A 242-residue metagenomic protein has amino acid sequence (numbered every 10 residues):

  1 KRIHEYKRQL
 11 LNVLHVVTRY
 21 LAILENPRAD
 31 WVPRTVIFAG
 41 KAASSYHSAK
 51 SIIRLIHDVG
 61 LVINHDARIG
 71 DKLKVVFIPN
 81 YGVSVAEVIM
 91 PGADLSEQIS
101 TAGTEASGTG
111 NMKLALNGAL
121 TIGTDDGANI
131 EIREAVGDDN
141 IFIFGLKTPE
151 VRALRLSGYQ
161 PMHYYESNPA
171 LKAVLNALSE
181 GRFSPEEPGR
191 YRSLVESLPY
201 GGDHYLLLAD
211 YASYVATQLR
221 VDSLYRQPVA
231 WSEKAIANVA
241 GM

Functional and structural regions predicted by a protein language model:
K1-E87, T101: Long, K/E/R/D-enriched contiguous segments that form extended
Y6, A240-G241: A short structural micro-motif
R34-V36, L95, T121: Hydrophobic beta-strand segments of well-ordered beta-sheets in folded domains
I37-G40, D94, T148: C-terminal, helix-dominated tail/subdomain
P91-G92, I99-A240: Catalytic binding pocket for nucleotide-activated donors in carbohydrate/polymer assembly enzymes
